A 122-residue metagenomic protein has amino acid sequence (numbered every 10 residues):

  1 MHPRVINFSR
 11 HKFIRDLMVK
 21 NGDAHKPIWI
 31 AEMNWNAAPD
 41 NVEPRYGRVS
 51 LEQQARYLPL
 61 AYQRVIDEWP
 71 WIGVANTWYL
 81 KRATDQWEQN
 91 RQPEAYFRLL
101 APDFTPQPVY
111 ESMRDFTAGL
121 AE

Functional and structural regions predicted by a protein language model:
M1-E52, R98-P102, V109: Noncatalytic carbohydrate-binding groove/subsite architecture in carbohydrate-active enzymes
A38-L60, R64-E122: Aromatic-rich peripheral "rim/lid" segments of glycoside hydrolase catalytic domains that contact and position glycan
